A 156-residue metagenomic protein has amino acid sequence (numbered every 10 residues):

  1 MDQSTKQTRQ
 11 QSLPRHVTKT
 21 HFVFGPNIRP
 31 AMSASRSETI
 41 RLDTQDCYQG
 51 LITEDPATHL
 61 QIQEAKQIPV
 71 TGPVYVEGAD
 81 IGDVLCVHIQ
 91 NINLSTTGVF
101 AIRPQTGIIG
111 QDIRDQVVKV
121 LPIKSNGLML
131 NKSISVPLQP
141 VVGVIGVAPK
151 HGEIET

Functional and structural regions predicted by a protein language model:
D2-S4, T8-I62: N-terminal, Lys/Arg-enriched amphipathic/low-complexity engagement segments that precede the first folded domain
R15-V17, V23-G25, Y75, K119-L121 (+1 more regions): Generic recognition of long tandem-repeat/solenoid scaffolds
N27-R29, V70-P73: Short, solvent-exposed loop/turn positions at domain surfaces that link secondary-structure elements or cap domain
S35, E77-D80: Residue-level recognition of short, solvent-exposed, well-ordered loop/turn junctions that link secondary-structure
L42, V84-V87: A generic structural signal for residues embedded in beta-strands
T53-Q67, T71, V99-Q111: Short, compositionally biased
N91-T156: Intrinsically disordered, low-complexity linker/loop segments enriched in Gly/Pro and charged/polar residues
